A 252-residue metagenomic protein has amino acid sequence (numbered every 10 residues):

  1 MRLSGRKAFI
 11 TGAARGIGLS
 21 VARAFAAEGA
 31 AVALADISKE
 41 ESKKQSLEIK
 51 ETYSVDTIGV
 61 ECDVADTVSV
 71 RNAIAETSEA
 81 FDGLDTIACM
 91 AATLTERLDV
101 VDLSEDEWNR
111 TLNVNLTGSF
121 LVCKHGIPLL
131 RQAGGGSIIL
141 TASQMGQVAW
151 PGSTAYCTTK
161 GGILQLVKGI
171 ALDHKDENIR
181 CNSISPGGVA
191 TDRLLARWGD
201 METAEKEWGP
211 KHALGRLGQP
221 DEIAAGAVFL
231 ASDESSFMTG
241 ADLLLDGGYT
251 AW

Functional and structural regions predicted by a protein language model:
G83, G135, K175, R180 (+1 more regions): Short, small/polar-rich loop/turn modules that mediate ligand/substrate recognition or access, typified
L94-R97, V148, A227-V228, T239-W252: Short C-terminal tail/terminal secondary-structure segment of NAD(P)H-dependent dehydrogenase/reductase domains
L98-V100, S104-L112, W208: Substrate-binding pocket helix/loop in short-chain dehydrogenase/reductase
C123, T159, V167: Active-site helix of classical SDR
P128, L172-D176, S236: Alpha-helical segment proximal to the catalytic Tyr-Lys
S143: Residue(s) in the substrate-gating loop at a strand-loop-helix junction that position the organic substrate next
S183, T203-E234, M238, G247: C-terminal helical subdomain
